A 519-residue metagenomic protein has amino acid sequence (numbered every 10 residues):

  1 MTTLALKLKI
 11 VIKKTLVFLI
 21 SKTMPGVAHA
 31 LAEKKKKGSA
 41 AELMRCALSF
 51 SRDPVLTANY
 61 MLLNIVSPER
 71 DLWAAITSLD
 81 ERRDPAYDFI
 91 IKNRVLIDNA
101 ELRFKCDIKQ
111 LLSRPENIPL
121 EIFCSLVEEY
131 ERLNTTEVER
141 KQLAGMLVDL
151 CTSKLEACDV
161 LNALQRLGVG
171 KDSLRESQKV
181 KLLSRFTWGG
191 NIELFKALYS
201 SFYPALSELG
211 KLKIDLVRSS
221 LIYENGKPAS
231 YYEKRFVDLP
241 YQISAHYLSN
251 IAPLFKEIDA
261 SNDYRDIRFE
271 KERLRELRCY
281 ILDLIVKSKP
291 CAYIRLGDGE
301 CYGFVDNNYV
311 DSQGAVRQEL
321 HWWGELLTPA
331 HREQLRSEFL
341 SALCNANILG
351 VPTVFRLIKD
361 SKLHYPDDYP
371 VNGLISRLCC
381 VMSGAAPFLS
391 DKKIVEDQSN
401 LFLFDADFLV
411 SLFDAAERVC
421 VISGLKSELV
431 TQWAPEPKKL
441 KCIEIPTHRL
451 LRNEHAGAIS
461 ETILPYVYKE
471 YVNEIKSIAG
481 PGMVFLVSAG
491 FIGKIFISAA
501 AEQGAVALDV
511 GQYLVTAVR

Functional and structural regions predicted by a protein language model:
M1-N59, I65-E69, W188, Y199-L284: Membrane-proximal basic amphipathic "stem/tether" segments
K37-A41, D53-L56, V66-L72, D98-C106 (+5 more regions): Generic helix N-cap/helix-start motif at coil->alpha-helix transitions
Y60-M61, A86-R94, I122-Y130, D159-L167 (+1 more regions): Alpha-helical repeat scaffolds
Y231-K441: Electropositive, gly/pro-rich neighborhoods at or near active sites that engage anionic ligands
E276-Y280, R332-E338, Y466-I478, I492: A short, acidic, amphipathic alpha-helical segment used as a generic capping/interface helix at domain edges
C380-D397, I443-E470: Glycine-rich phosphate-binding "P-loop"
L450-A458, V506-R519: Short, flexible loop segments at boundaries between secondary-structure elements
V487-I495: Domain-scale recognition of functional cores that engage charged ligands
